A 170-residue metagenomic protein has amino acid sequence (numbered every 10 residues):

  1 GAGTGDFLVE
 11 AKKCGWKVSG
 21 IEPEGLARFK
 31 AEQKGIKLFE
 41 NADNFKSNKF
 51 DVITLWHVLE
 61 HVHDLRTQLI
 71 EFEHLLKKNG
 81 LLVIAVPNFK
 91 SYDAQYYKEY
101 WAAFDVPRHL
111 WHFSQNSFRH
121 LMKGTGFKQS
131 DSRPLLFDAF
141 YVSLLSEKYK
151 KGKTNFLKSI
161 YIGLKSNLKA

Functional and structural regions predicted by a protein language model:
G1-Y100, L110-G124, L135-F137: Conserved SAM-binding loop
V18, Q129-S130: Hydrophobic anchor at the start of a short beta-strand that flanks the dinucleotide cofactor-binding loop
Y97-V106, L145-G152: Short glycine/proline- and charge-enriched loop/turn segments that cap or connect secondary-structure elements
S130-A170: A C-terminal cap/extension of S-adenosyl-L-methionine-dependent methyltransferases that defines the acceptor-substrate
